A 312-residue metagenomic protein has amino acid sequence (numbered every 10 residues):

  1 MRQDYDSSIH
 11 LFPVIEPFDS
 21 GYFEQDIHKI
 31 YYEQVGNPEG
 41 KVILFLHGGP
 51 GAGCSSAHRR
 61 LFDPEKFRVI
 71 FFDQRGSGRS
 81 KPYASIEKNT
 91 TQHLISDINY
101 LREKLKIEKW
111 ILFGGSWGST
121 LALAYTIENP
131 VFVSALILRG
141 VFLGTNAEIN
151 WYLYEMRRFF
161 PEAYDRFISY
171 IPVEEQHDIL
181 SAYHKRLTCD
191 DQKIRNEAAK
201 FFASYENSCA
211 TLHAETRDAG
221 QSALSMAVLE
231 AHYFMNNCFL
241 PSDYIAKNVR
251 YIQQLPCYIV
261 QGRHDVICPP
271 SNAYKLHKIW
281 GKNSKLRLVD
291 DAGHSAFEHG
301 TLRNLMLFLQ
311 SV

Functional and structural regions predicted by a protein language model:
S8-K29, E230: N-terminal cap/lid segment of alpha/beta-hydrolase-fold proteins
E24-P82: Conserved HGGG/HGGXW glycine-rich cap/lid loop of the alpha/beta-hydrolase fold
Q92-W110: Conserved acidic catalytic loop of the alpha/beta-hydrolase fold
E108-A147: Conserved hydrolase catalytic core segment
V133-S181: A catalytic-pocket lid/entrance helix-loop region that shapes and gates access to the active site across common
I252-Q253, I259-Q261: Short beta-strand/loop motif that positions the catalytic acidic residue of the alpha/beta-hydrolase fold
V266-N272: Conserved alpha/beta-hydrolase "acid-adjacent" motif
A292-R303: Catalytic histidine-centered segment of alpha/beta-hydrolase-like enzymes
